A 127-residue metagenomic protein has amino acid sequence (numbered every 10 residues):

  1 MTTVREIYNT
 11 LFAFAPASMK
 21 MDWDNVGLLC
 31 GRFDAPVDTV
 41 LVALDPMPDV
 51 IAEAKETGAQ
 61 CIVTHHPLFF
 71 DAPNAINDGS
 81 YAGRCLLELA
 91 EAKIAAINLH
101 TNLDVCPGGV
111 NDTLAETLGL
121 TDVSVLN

Functional and structural regions predicted by a protein language model:
M1-N127: Hydrophobic structural segments
